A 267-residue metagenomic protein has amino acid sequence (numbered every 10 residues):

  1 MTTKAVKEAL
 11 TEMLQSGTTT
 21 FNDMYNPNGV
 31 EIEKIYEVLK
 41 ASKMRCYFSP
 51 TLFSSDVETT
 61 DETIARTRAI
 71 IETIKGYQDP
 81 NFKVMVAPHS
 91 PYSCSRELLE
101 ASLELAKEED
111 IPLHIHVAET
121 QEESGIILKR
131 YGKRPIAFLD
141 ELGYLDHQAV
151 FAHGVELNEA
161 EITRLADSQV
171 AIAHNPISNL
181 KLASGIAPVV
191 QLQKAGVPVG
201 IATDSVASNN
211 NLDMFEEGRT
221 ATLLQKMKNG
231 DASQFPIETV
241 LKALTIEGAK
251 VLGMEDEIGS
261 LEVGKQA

Functional and structural regions predicted by a protein language model:
M1-Y36: Metal-associated gating/positioning segment near the N- to mid-region
G17, L39, V86, H116 (+8 more regions): Divalent metal-coordination and catalytic microenvironments
F21-N22, L113, G200-I201: Hydrophobic residues within beta-strands of alpha/beta enzymes
V30-V155: Metal-coordinating catalytic core of metallo-dependent amide/deamination hydrolases
K43-R45, L103, K107-I111, Y144-H147 (+3 more regions): Glycine-enriched alpha-helix->loop->beta-strand junction motifs that scaffold or abut catalytic
E119-A149, H153-D167, L180-Q193, S205-E216: Catalytic core of soluble alpha/beta enzymes
E141-Q148, V190-A267: His/Asp/Glu-enriched, well-ordered alpha-helical/loop segment that forms or immediately abuts the divalent-metal
